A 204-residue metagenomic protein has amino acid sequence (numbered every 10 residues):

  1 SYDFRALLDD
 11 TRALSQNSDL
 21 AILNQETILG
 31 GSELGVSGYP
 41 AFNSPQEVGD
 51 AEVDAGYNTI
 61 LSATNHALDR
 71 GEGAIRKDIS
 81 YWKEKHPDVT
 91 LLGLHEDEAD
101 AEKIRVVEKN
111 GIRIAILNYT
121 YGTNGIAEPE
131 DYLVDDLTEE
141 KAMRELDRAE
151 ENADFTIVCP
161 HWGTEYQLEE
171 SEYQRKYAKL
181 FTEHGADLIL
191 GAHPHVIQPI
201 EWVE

Functional and structural regions predicted by a protein language model:
S1-E204: Acidic, metal/ion-coordinating pockets
